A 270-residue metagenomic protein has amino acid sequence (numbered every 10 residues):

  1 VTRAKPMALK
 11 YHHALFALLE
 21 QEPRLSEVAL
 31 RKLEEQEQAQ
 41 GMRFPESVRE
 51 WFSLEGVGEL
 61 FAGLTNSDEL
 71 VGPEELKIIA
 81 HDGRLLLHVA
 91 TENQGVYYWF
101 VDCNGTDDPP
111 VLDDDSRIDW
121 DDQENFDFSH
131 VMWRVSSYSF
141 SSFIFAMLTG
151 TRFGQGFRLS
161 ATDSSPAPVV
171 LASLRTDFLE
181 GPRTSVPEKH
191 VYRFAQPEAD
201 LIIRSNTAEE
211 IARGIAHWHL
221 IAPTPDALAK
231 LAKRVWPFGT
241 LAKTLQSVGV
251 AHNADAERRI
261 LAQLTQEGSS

Functional and structural regions predicted by a protein language model:
V1-F126, S142, L148-Y192, S205-A216 (+2 more regions): A surface-exposed partner-binding patch
V131: Intrinsically disordered, low-complexity polar regions and short flexible loop motifs
V135-S136, F140: General detector of folded, globular domains
F194, A199-L201: Charged/polar low-complexity intrinsically disordered segments, enriched in acidic residues
I203, L220: Conserved SAM-binding loop
